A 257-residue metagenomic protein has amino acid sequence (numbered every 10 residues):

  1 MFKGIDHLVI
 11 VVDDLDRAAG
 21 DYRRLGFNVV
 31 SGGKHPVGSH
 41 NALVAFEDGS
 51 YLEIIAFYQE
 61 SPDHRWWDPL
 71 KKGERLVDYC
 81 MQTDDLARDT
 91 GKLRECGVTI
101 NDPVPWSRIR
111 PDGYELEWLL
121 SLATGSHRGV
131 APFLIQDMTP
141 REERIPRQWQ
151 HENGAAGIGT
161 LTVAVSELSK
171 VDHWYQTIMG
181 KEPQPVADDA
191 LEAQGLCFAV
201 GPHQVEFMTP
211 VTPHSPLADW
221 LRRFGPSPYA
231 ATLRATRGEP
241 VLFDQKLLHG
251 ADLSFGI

Functional and structural regions predicted by a protein language model:
M1-I5, V11-V30, F46-P185, D189-I257: Glyoxalase I/VOC metalloenzyme domain signal
P36-G38: Membrane-anchoring hydrophobic segments
